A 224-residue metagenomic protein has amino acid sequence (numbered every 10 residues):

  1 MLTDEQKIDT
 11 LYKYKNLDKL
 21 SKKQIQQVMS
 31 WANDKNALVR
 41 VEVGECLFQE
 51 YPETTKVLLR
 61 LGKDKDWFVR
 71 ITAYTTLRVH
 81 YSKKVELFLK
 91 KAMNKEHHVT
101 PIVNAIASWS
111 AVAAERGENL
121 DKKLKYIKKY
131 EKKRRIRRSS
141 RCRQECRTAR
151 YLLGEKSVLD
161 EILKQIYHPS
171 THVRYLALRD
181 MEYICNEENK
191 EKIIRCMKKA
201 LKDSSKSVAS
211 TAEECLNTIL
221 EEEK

Functional and structural regions predicted by a protein language model:
L2-L20, S30, L38-P52, R60 (+6 more regions): Structural detector for internal amphipathic alpha-helices that build alpha-solenoid repeat scaffolds
K19-W31, Y51-K63, S82-N94, A114-K132 (+3 more regions): Amphipathic alpha-helical scaffolding segments comprising HEAT/armadillo-like alpha-solenoid repeats
T148-A149, Q165, P169, A200-K206: Structured core of small recognition/catalytic domains
